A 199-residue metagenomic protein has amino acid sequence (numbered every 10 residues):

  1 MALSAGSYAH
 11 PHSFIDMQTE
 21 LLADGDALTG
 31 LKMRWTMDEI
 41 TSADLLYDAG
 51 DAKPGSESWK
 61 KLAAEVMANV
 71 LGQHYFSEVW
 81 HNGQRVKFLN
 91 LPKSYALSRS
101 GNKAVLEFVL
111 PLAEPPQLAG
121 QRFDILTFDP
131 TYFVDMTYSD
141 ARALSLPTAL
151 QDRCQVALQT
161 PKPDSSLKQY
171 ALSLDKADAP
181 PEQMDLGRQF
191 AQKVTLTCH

Functional and structural regions predicted by a protein language model:
S4-G6: N-terminal signal peptide c-region/cleavage motif recognized by signal peptidases
H10-A43: Early extracytoplasmic/domain-onset interaction patches
S13-I15, Q73, A119, F190: Residues that act as N-cap/strand-start positions at coil-to-secondary-structure junctions
L28, H74, A191-K193: Sequence-level motif detector for i,i+2 pairs with an aromatic at +2
I40-L118: Structured domain cores in non-transmembrane regions
N82-H199: Mature, soluble, non-transmembrane domains
